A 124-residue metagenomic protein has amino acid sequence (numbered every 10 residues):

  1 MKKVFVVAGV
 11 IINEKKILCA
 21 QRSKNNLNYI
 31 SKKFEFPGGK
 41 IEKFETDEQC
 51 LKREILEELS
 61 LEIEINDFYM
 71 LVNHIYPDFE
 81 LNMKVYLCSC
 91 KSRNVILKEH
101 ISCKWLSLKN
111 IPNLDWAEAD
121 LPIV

Functional and structural regions predicted by a protein language model:
M1-L18, K40: Conserved N-terminal beta-strand and adjoining loop/helix that marks the start of the Nudix/MutT-like hydrolase domain
F5-V7, K15, L81-K84, I101: Change "...and in nucleic-acid phosphodiester-cleaving endonucleases..." to "...and in nucleic-acid processing enzymes
I12-I17, N25-N26, E42, C90-R93: Short, charged/polar surface micro-motifs in flexible loops or helix N-caps
N26-K32: A conserved beta-turn-beta hairpin within the catalytic core of GNAT-like acetyltransferases that forms part
L27, I96-V124: Nudix hydrolase/Nudix homology domain
F36-F68, S107: The catalytic Nudix box helix
E62, L71-V95, S102-K104, L108: Active-site-adjacent beta-strand/loop module that shapes the phosphate/pyrophosphate-binding cleft
